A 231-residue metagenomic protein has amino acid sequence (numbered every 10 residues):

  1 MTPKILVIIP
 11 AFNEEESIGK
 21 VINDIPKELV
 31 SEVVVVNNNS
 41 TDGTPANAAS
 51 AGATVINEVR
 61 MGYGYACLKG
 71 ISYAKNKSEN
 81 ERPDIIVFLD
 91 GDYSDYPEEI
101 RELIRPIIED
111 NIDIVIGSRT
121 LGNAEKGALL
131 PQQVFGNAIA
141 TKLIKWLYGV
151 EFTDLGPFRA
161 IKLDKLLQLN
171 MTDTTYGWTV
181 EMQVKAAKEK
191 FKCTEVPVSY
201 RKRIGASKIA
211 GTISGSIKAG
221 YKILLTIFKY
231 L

Functional and structural regions predicted by a protein language model:
K4-L6, E181: Cell-envelope/extracellular polymer assembly enzymes that use nucleotide-activated donors
I9, V21-I22, V30-S40: Short beta-strand/loop segment that forms part of the nucleotide-sugar
N13-K27: Short, well-formed alpha-helical segments that are part of the catalytic scaffolds of diverse glycosyltransferases
E16-K20, D42-A51: Acidic helix N-cap motif at the loop->helix transition within catalytic regions of sugar-transfer enzymes
S31-V34, P45-N80: Conserved donor nucleotide-binding strand/loop of the catalytic core
N37-A46, Y93: A conserved acidic beta->alpha catalytic loop
V59-M61, Y65-Y73, P97-Y176, K202-S214 (+2 more regions): Acceptor/aglycone-binding surface of glycosyltransferases and processive sugar-polymer synthases
N80-S94: Short beta-strand-to-loop acidic/aromatic patch adjacent to the donor-nucleotide binding site
